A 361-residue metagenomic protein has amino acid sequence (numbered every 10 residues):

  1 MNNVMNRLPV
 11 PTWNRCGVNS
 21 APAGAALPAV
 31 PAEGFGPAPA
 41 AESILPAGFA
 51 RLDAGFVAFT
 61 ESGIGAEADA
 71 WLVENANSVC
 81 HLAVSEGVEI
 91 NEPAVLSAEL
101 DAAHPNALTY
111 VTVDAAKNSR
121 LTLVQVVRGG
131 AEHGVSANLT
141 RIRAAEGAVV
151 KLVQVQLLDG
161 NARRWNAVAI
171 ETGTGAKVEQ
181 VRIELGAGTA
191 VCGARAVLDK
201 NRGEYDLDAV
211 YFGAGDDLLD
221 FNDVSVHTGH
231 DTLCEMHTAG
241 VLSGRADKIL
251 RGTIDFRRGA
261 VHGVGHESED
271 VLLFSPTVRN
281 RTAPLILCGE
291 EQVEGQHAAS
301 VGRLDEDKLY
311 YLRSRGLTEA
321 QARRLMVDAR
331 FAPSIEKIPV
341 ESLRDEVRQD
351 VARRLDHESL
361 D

Functional and structural regions predicted by a protein language model:
M1-P39: Short, Gly/Pro- and small/polar-rich lid/capping loops
N2, E42, F49, P93 (+1 more regions): Generic N-terminal initiation segments characterized by hydrophobic and/or small/turn-forming residues
I44-V57: Solvent-exposed edge beta-strands and adjacent loop segments that serve as assembly or binding interfaces
F59-L317, F331, I338-D361: Conserved beta-strand/loop scaffold segments within soluble protein domains that form the structured core and edges
